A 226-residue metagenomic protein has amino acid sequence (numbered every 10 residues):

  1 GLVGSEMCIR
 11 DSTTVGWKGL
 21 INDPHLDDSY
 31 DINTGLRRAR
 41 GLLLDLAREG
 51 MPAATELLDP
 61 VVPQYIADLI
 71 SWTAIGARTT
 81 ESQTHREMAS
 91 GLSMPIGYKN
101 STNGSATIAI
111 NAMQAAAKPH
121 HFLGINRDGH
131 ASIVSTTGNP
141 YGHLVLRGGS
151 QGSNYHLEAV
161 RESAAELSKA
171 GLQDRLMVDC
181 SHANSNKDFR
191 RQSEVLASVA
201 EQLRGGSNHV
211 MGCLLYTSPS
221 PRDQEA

Functional and structural regions predicted by a protein language model:
L2-S12, Y216-D223: Conserved small/polar residues in nucleotide/adenosyl-binding loops
E6, R10-V160, H182-A183, K187 (+2 more regions): Active-site-facing alpha/beta catalytic cores
L46-R48, S168-G171: Acidic (Asp/Glu)-rich catalytic clusters
G138, A170-L172, G205-N208: A structural signal for short secondary-structure junctions
R175: Hydrophobic "anchor" residues on beta-strands that sit immediately upstream of conserved functional sites
V178: Conserved, mostly hydrophobic/aromatic
Q192-S218: C-terminal hydrophobic structural anchor segments that stabilize assembly/packing rather than catalytic chemistry
